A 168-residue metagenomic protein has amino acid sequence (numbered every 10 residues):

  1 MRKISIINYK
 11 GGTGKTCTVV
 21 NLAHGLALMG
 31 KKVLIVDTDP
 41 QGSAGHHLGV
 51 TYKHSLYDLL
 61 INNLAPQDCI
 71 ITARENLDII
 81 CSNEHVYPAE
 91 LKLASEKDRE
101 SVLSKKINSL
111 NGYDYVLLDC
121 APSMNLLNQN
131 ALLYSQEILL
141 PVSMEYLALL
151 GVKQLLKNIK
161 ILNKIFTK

Functional and structural regions predicted by a protein language model:
M1-K168: P-loop NTP-binding core
